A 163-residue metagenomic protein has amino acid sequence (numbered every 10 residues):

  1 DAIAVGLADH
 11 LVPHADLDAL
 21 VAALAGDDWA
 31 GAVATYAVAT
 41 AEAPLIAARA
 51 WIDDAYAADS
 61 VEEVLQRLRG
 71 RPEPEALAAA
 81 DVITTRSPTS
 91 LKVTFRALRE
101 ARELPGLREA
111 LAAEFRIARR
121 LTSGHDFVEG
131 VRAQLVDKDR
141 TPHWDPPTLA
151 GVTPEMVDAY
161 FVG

Functional and structural regions predicted by a protein language model:
D1-D9, K138: Active-site-proximal glycine-rich helix-loop-beta segment
D9, A15-L17, T94, W144: Bulky hydrophobic/aromatic packing residues
V12-R86, S90: Amphipathic alpha-helical blocks and their helix-capping loop/short-beta junctions
L68-L77, I83-G163: Long, low-complexity C-terminal extensions of enzymes
